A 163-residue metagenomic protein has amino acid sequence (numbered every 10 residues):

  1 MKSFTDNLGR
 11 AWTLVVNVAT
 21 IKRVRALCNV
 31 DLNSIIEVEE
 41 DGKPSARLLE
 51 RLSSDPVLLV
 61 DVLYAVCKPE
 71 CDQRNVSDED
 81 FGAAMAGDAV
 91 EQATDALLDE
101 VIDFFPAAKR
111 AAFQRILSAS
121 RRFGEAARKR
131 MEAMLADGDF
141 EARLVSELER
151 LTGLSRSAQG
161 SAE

Functional and structural regions predicted by a protein language model:
M1-R10, L32-V57, D61, K68-E163: Charged interaction scaffolds used for protein-protein
W12-L14: Short, isolated positions in well-ordered beta-strands
V16-A19, L58: Short, well-structured alpha-helical interface segments that form or flank functional binding sites
A19-E37: Short, surface-exposed, low-complexity cationic segments
